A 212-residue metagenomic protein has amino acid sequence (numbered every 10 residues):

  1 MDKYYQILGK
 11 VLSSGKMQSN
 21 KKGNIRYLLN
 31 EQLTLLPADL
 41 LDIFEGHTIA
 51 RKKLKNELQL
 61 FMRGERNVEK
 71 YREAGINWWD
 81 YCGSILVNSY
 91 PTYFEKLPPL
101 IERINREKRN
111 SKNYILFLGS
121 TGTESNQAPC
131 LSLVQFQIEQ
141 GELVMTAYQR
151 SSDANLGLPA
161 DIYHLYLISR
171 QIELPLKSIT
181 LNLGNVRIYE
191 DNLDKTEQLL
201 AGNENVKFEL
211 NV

Functional and structural regions predicted by a protein language model:
M1-V212: Terminal, non-catalytic protein-protein interaction segments that mediate quaternary/complex assembly
